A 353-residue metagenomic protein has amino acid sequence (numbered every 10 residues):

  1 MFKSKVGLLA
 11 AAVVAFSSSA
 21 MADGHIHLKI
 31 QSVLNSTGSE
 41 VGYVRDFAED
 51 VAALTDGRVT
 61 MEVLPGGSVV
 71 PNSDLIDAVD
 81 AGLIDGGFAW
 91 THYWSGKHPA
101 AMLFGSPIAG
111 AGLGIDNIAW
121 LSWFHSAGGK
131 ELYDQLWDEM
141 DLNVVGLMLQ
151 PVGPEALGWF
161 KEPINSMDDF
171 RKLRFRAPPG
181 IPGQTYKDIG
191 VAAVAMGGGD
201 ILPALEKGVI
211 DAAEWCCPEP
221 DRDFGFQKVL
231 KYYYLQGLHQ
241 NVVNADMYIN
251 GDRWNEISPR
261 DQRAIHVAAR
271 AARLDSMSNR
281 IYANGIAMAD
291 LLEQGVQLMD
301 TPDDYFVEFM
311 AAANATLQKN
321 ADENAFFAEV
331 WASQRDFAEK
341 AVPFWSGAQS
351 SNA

Functional and structural regions predicted by a protein language model:
M1-L8: Bacterial N-terminal signal peptides that target proteins for export
S4, S126-G129, N324: Polar helix-capping/helix-linker motif
L9-A15: Hydrophobic helical h-region of N-terminal Sec-dependent signal peptides in bacterial secretory/periplasmic proteins
A11, D23-W120, D138-A353: N-terminal secretory/targeting leader peptides
F16-A22: Sec/Tat signal peptide C-region and signal peptidase I cleavage site
S126-D141: Hinge/lid segment of periplasmic solute-binding proteins
